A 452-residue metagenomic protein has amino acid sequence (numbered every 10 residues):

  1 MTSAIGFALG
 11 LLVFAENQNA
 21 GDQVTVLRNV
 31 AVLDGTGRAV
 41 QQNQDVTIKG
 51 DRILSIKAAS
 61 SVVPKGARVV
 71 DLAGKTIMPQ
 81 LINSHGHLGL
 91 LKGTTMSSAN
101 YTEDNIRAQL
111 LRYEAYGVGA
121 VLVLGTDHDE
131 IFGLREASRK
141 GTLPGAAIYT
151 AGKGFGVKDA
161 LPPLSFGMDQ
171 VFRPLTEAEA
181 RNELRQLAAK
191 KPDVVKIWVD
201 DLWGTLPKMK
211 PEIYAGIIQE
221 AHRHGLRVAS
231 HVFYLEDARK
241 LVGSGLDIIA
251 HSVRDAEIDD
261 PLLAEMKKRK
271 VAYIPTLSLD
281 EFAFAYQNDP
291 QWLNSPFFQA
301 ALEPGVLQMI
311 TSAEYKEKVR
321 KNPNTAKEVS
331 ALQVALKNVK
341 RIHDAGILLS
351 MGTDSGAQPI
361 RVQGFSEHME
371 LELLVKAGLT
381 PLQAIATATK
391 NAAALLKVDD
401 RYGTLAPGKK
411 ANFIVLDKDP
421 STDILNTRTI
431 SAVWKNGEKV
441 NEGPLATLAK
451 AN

Functional and structural regions predicted by a protein language model:
V32, T36-M78: Histidine-rich, glycine-flanked metal-binding segment
V32-D45, K57-A59, Q333, V362 (+2 more regions): Acidic, glycine-enriched loop/beta-strand segments at the rims of small-molecule binding/catalytic pockets
T76-K140, K158-S165, E212, E236-I248: Metal-associated gating/positioning segment near the N- to mid-region
T102-L110, R173-L187, V232-R239: Short, acidic/polar
A108-I131, G145-K153, P192-W203, R227 (+4 more regions): Divalent metal-dependent hydrolysis catalytic cores, especially in the metallo-beta-lactamase
K140-G154, K208-S230, K270, I274-P275: Alpha-helix-loop-beta-strand connector modules within alpha/beta enzyme cores
P162-Q219, I248: Active-site gating/metal-coordination segments in enzymes
N182-T205, V253-A377, A451-N452: Active-site neighborhoods of metal-dependent hydrolases
